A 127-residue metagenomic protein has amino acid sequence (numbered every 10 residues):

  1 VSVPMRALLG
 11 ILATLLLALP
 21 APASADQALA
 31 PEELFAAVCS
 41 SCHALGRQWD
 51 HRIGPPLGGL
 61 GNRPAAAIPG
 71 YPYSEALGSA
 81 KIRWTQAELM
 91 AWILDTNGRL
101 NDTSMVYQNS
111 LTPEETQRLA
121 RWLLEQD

Functional and structural regions predicted by a protein language model:
V1-I11: Bacterial N-terminal signal peptides that target proteins for export
L9-L19: Bacterial N-terminal signal peptides
A21-A25: Sec/Tat signal peptide C-region and signal peptidase I cleavage site
D26-W49, L57: Sequence/structural segment immediately N-terminal to covalent heme-attachment motifs in c-type and related
P55-P56, T103: Extracytoplasmic/periplasmic beta-strand context in beta-sandwich domains, especially the cupredoxin/COX2 CuA-binding
L60, P64-A67, T96-L100: A short secondary-structure junction motif
A67-M90: Short Fe-S-cluster ligation motifs
T85-D127: C-terminal capping alpha-helices of c-type cytochrome domains
